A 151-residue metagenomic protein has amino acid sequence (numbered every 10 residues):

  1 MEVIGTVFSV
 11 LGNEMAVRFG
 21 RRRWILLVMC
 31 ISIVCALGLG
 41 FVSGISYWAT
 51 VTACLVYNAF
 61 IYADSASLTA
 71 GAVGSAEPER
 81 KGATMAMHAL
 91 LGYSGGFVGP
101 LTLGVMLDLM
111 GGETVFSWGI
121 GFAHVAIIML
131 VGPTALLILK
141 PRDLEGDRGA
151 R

Functional and structural regions predicted by a protein language model:
E2-V10, G96-F97: Residue-level signature of mid-helix packing/kink "hotspots" within the transmembrane helices of 12-pass Major
S9-R21, L107-D108: Helix-to-loop junctions at the C-terminal end of transmembrane segments in multipass secondary transporters
G20-L68: C-terminal transmembrane helical hairpin of 12-TM major facilitator-type secondary transporters
S67-S75: Intracellular helix-loop hinge segments at the cytoplasmic ends of transmembrane helices in 12-TM rocker-switch-type
S75-G111: A late C-terminal transmembrane helix in Major Facilitator Superfamily
V105-I128: A membrane-interface helix-boundary motif in multi-pass transporters
L139-R151: Intrinsic disorder in cytosolic terminal tails and internal cytosolic loops of multi-pass membrane transporters
